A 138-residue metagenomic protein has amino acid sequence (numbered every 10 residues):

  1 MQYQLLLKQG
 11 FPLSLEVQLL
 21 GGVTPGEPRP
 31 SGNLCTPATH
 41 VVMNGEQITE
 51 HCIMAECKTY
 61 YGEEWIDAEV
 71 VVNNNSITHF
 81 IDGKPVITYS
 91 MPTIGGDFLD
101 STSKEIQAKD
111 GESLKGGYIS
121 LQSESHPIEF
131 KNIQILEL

Functional and structural regions predicted by a protein language model:
M1-L138: Carbohydrate-interacting regions of secretory-pathway proteins
